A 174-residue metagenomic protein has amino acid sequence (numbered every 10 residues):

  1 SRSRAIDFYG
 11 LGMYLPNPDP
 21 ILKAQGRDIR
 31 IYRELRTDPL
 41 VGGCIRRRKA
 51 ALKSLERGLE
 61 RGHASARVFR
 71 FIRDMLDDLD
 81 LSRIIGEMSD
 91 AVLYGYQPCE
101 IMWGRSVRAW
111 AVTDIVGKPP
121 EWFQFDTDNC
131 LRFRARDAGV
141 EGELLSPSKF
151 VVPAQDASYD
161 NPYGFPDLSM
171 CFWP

Functional and structural regions predicted by a protein language model:
R2-P16, P20-K23, E34-T37, A66-P174: Structured, contiguous alpha/beta core segments that scaffold functional sites
D28, T37-P39: Polar helix-capping/helix-linker motif
D38, R47-E56: Active-site acidic/histidine clusters and adjacent loop/turn architecture that either coordinate catalytic ions
G58-G62: Inter-helical turn/loop segments and adjacent helix faces that build the functional surface of alpha-helical bundle
